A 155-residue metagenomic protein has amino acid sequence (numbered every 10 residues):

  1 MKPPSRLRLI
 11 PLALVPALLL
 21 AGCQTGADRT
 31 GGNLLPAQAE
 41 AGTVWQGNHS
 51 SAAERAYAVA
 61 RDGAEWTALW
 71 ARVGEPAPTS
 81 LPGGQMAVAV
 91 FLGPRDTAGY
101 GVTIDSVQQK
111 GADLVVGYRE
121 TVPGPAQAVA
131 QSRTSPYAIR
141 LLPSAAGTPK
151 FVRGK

Functional and structural regions predicted by a protein language model:
M1-A21: Sec-dependent bacterial lipoprotein signal peptides
K2-R6, C23-K155: Exposed, flexible binding/inhibitory loops of compact, secreted disulfide-stabilized domains
